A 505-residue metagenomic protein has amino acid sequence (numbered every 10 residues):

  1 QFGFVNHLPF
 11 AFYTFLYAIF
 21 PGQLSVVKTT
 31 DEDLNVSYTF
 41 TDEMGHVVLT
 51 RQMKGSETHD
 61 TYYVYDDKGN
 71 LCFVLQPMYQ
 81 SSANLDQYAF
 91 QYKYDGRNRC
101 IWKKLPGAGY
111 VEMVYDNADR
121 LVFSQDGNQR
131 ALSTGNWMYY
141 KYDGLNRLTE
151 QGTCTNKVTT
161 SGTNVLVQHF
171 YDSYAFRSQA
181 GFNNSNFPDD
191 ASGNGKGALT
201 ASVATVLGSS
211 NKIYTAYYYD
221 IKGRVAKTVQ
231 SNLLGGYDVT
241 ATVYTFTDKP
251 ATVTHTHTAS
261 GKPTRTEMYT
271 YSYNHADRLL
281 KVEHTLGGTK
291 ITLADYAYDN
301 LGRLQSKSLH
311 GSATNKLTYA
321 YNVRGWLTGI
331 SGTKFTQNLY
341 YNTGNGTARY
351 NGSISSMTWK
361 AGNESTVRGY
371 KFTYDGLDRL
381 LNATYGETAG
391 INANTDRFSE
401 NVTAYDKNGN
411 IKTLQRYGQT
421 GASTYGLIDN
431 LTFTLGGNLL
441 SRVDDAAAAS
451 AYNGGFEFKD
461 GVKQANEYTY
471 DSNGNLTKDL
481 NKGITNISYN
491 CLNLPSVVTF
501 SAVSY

Functional and structural regions predicted by a protein language model:
Q1-L480, I484-S488, L494-T499, S504-Y505: Beta-strand elements of repeat-based all-beta scaffolds
